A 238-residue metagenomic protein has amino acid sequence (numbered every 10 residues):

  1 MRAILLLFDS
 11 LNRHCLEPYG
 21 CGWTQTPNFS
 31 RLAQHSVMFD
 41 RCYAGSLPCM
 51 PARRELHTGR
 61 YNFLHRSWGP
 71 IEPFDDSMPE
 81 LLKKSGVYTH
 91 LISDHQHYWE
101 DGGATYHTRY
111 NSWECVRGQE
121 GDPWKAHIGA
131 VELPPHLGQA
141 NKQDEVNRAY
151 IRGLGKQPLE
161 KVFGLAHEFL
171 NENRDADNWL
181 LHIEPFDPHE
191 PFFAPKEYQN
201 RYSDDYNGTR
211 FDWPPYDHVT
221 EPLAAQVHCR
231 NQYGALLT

Functional and structural regions predicted by a protein language model:
M1-T238: Catalytic domains that recognize anionic headgroups
